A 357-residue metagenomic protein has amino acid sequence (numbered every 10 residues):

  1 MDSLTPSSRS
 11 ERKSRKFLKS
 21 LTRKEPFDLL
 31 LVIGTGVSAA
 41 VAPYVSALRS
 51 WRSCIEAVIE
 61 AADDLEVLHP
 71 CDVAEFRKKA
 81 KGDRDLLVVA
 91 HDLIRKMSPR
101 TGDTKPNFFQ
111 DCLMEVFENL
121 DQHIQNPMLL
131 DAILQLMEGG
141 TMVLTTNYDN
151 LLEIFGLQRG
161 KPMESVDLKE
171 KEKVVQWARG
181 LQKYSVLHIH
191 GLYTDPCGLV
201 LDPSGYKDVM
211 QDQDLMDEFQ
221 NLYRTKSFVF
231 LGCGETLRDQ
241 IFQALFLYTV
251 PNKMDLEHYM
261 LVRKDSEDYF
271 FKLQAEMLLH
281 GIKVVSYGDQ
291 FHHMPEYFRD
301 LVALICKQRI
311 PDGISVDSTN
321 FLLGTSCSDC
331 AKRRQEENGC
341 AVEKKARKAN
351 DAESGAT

Functional and structural regions predicted by a protein language model:
M1-I33, V37-Y44, W51, A57 (+6 more regions): SIR2/sirtuin-family catalytic core signature
D2-R12, S20-E25, L29, A39 (+5 more regions): Active-site periphery "cap/insert" segments of enzyme catalytic domains
K13-F17, S53, D72-E75, V88-L93 (+11 more regions): Exposed alpha-helical structural elements
L21-K24, C71, V89-A90, K96 (+3 more regions): Low-complexity, intrinsically disordered/propeptide-like segments
V32, V41-A47, C54, E118-D121 (+5 more regions): Broad hydrophobic/π-residue packing in well-ordered secondary structure
P43-V116, M163-K169, V174-A178: A phosphate-binding glycine/aspartate-rich beta-alpha loop in the early core of alpha/beta enzymes
N150, G191, K264-S266: Glycine-rich beta-alpha junction loops
K183-M216, N221: Glycine-rich phosphate- or other oxyanion-binding loops that anchor nucleotides, phosphorylated ligands
